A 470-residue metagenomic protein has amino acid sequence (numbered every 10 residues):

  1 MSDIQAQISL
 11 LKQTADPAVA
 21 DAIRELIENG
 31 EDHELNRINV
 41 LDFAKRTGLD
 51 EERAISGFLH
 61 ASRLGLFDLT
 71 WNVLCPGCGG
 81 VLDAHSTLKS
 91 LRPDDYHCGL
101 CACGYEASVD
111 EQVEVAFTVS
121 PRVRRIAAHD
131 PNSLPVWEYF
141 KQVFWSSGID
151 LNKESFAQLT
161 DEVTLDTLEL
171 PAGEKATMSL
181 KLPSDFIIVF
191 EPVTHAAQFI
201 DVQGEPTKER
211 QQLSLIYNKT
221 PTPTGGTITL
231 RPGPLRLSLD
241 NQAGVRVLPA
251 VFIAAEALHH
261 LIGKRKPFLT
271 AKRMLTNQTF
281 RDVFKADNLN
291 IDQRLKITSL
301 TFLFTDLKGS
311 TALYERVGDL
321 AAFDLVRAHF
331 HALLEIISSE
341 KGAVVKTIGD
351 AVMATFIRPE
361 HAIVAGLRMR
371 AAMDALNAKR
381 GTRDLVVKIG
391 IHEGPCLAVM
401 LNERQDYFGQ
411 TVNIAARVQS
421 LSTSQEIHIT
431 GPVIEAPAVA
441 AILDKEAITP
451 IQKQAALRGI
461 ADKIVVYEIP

Functional and structural regions predicted by a protein language model:
M1-L66: N-terminal alpha-helical interaction blocks
R63-S133: Cys/His-rich short segments
E106-A196: Long, charge-rich boundary regions
R231-P232, S238-I297: Regulatory cytosolic signal-relay segments
A286-V364: Catalytic NTP-binding/metal-coordinating core of nucleotidyl cyclase/transferase enzymes
F304-T305, I336-V364, A375-T411: Catalytic core of nucleotidyl cyclases, primarily class III adenylyl/guanylyl cyclases
H392, V412-E435: Catalytic/regulatory signature loops of cyclic-dinucleotide turnover enzymes and related class III nucleotidyl cyclases
S424-P470: Cytosolic regulatory/linker segments at or just downstream of nucleotide-handling modules in signal-transduction
